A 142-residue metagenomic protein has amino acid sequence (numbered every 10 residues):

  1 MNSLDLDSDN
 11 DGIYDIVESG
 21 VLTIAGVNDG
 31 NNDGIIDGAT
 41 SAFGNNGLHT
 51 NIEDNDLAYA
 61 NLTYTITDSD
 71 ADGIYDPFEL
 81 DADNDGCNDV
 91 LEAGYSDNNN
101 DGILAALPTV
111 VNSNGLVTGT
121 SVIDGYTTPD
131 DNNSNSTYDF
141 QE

Functional and structural regions predicted by a protein language model:
M1-E142: Extracellular calcium-associated, cysteine-rich motifs in secreted modular proteins
